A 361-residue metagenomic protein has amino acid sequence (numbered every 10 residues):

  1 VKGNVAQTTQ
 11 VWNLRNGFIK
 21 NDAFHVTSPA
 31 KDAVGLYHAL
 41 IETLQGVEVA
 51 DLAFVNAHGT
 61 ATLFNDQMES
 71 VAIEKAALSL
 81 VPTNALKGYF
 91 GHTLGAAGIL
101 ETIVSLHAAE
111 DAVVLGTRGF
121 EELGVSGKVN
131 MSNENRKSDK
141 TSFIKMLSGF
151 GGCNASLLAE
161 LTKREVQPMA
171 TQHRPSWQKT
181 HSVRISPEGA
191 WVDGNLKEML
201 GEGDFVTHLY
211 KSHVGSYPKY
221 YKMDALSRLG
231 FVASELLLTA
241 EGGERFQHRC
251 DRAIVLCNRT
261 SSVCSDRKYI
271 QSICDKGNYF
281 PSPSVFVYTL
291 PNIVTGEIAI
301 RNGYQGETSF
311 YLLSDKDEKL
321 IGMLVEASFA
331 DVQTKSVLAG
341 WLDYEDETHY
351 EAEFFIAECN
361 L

Functional and structural regions predicted by a protein language model:
V1-N4: Short, structured beta-strand segments at or near domain termini in extracellular proteins/domains
Q7-L361: Conserved "HGTGT" condensation-loop signature of ketosynthase/thiolase-family condensing enzymes that catalyze
